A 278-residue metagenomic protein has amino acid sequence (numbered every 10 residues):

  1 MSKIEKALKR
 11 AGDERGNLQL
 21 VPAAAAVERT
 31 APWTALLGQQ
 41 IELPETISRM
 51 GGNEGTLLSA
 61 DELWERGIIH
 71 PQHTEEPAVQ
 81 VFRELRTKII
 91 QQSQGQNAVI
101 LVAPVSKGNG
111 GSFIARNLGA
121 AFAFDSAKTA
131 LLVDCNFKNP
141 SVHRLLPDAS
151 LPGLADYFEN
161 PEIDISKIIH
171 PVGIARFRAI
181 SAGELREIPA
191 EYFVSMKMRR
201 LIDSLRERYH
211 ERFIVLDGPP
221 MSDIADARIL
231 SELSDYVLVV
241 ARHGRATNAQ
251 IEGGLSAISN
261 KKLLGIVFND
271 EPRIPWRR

Functional and structural regions predicted by a protein language model:
M1-R278: P-loop NTP-binding module
